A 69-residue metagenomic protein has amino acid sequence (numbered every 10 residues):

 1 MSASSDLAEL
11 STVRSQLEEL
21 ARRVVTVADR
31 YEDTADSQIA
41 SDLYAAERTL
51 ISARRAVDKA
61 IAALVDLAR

Functional and structural regions predicted by a protein language model:
M1-A28, D58: N-terminal acidic leader/helix
M1-A3, L64-R69: Short intrinsically disordered terminal tails
R30-D66: Short, charge-rich amphipathic interface segments used for partner binding and complex assembly
